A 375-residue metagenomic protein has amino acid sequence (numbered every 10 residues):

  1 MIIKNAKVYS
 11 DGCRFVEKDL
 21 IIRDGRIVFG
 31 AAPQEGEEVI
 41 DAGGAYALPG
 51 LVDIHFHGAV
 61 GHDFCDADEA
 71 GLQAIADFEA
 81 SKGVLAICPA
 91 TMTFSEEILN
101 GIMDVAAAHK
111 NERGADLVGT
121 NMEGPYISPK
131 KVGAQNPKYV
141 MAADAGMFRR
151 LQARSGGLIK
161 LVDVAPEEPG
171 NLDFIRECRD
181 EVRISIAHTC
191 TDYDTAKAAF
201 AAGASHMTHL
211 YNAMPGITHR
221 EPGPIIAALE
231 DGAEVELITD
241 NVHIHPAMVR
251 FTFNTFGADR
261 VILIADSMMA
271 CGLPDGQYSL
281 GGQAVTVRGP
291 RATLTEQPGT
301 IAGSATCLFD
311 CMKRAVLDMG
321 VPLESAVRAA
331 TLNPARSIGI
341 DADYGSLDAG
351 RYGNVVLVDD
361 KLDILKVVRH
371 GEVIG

Functional and structural regions predicted by a protein language model:
M1-L48: Histidine-rich, glycine-flanked metal-binding segment
A6, R336, S346-G375: C-terminal cap of metal-dependent C-N hydrolases
G44, M122, C178, M207 (+2 more regions): Conserved, mostly hydrophobic/aromatic
Y46, I54, F64-D116, K138-R154 (+1 more regions): Alpha-helical scaffold segments that flank or form the walls of functional sites
H57, Q73-I102, A115-S128, S155-E167 (+4 more regions): Divalent metal-dependent hydrolysis catalytic cores, especially in the metallo-beta-lactamase
D77-C88, S128-G156, F200-L210, E221-E234 (+1 more regions): Active-site gating loops and adjacent loop-to-helix segments of metal-dependent hydrolytic enzymes
A153-L273: Active-site core of metal-dependent hydrolases
P224-V235, F253-A265, C271-R351, V355-L357: His/Asp/Glu-enriched, well-ordered alpha-helical/loop segment that forms or immediately abuts the divalent-metal
